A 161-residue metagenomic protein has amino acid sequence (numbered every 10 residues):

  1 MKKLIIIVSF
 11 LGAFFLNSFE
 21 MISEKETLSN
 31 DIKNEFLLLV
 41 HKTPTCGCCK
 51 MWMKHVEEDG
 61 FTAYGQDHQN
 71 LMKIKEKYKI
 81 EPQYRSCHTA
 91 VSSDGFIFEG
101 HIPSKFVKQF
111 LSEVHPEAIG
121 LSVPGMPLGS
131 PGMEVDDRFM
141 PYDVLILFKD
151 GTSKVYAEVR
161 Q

Functional and structural regions predicted by a protein language model:
M1-L4: Positively charged n-region of N-terminal signal peptides that target proteins for export
I7-F15: Bacterial N-terminal signal peptides
F15-K25: Bacterial Sec-dependent signal peptides at the C-terminal "C-region" and cleavage site
D31-M53: Local sequence-structure signature of Cys/Sec-based thiol-disulfide redox active-site neighborhoods
L39-T45, G60, S93-I97: Second-shell loop/turn segments in exported
M53-K73: Conserved helix-turn-beta segment immediately C-terminal to the redox Cys motif in thioredoxin-like folds
Q66-I80, G129-P131: Structural microenvironment flanking redox-active thiols in thiol-disulfide oxidoreductases
Q83-Q161: Thiol/selenol-based redox catalytic cores and closely related redox-interacting motifs
